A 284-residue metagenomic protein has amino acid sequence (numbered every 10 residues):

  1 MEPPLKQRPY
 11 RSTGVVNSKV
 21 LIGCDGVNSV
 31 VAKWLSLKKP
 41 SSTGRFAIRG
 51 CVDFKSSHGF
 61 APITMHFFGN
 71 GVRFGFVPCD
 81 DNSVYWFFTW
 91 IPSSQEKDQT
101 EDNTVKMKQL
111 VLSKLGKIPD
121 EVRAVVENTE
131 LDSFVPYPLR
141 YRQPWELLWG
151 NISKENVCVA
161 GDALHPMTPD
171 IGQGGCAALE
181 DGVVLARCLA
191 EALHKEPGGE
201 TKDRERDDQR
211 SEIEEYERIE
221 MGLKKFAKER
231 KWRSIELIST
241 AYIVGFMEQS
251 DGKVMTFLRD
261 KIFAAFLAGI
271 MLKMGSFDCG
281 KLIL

Functional and structural regions predicted by a protein language model:
M1-D132, W149: Conserved FAD-binding catalytic core of PHBH/FMO-like flavoproteins
C24, A160-D162, E180: Active-site flanking residues adjacent to catalytic metal/cofactor-binding acidic residues
N28, V159, H165, V184: Short, glycine/acidic-enriched loop or turn micro-motifs at the edges of active sites
A124, I171-G172, R187-L284: C-terminal helical "tail/cap" subdomain of flavin- and related membrane-associated enzymes
P138-A163: FAD-binding beta-loop-beta segment adjacent to the flavin cofactor pocket
Q143-W145, L164-C176: Glycine-rich phosphate/pyrophosphate-binding beta-alpha loops
A178-E180, R187: Gly/Ser/Thr-rich active-site loops/lids in small-molecule metabolic enzymes that frequently grip phosphoryl groups
